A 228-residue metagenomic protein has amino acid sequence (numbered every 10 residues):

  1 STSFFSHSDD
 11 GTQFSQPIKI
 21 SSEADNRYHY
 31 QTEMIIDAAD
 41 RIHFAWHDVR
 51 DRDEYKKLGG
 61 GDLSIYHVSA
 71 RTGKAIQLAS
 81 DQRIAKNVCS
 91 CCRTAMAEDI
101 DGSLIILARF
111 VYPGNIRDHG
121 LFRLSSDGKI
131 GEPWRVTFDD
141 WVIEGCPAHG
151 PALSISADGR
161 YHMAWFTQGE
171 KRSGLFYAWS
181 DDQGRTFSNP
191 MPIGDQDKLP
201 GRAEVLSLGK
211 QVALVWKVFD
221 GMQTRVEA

Functional and structural regions predicted by a protein language model:
S1-A228: Extracellular, repeat-based ectodomains that mediate carbohydrate processing or recognition
